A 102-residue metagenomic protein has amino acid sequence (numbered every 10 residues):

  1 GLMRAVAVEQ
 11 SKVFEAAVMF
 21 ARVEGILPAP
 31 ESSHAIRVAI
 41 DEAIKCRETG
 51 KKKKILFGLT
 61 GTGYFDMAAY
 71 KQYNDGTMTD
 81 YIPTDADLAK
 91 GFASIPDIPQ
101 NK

Functional and structural regions predicted by a protein language model:
G1-E48: Active-site-adjacent helical/loop segments in soluble small-molecule enzymes
I40-N101: Catalytic phosphate/nucleotide-handling subdomain of diverse soluble enzymes
